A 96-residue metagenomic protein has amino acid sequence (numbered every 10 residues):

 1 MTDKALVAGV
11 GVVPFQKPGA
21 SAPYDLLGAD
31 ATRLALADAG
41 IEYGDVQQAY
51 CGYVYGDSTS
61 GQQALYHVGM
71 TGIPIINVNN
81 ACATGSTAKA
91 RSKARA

Functional and structural regions predicted by a protein language model:
M1-I76, A94: Conserved "HGTGT" condensation-loop signature of ketosynthase/thiolase-family condensing enzymes that catalyze
N80-A96: Active-site-proximal alpha-helical scaffold in enzymes
